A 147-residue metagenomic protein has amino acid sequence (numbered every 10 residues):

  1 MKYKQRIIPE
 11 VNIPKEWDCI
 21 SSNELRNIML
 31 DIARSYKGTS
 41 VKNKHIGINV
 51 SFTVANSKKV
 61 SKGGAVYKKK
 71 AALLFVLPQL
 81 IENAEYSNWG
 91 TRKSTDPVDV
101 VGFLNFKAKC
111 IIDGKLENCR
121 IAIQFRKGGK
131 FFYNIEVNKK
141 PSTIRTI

Functional and structural regions predicted by a protein language model:
M1-I147: Ribonuclease/tRNase effector modules and their secretory precursors
